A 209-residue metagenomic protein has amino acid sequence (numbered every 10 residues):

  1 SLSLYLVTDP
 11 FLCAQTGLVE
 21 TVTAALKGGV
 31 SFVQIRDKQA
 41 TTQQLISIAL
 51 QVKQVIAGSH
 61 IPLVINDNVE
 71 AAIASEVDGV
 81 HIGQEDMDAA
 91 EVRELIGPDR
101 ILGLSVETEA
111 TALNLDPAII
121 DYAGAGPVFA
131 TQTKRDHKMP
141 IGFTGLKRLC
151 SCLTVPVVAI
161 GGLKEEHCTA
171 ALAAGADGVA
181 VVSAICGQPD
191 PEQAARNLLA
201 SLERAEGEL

Functional and structural regions predicted by a protein language model:
S1-M87, E94-Y122, K138, R148 (+4 more regions): Conserved N-terminal beta1-alpha1 strand-loop-helix module at the mouth
F129-T131: A short, flexible beta-alpha/helix-coil linker loop
T133-R135: Glycine/threonine-rich flexible loop motifs
G145: Conserved cofactor-binding/catalytic machinery of classical short-chain dehydrogenase/reductase
